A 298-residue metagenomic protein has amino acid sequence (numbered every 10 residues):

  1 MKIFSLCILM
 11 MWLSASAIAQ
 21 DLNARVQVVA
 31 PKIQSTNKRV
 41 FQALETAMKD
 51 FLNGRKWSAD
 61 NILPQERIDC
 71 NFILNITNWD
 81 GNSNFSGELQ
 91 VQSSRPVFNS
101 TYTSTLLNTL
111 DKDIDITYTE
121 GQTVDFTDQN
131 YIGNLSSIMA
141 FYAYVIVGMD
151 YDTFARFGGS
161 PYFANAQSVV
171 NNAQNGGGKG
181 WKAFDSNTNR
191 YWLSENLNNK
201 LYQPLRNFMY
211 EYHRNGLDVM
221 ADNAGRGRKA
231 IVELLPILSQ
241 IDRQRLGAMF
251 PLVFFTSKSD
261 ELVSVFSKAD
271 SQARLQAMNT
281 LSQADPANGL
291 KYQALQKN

Functional and structural regions predicted by a protein language model:
F4-L13: Sec-dependent N-terminal signal peptides
A15-A19: Sec/Tat signal peptide C-region and signal peptidase I cleavage site
Q20-S86, V97-N99: Start-of-domain marker
Q27, Y210, R214-N298: A cross-kingdom marker for long, charged
P31-K38, D125-G133, Q244: Second-shell loop/turn segments in exported
K49-W57, G148-D152, V263, S267: Sec-exported extracytoplasmic/periplasmic mature domains
S86-E195: Acidic/His-rich structured neighborhood in mature extracellular/periplasmic domains
G158-A248: Flexible, glycine-rich surface segments
